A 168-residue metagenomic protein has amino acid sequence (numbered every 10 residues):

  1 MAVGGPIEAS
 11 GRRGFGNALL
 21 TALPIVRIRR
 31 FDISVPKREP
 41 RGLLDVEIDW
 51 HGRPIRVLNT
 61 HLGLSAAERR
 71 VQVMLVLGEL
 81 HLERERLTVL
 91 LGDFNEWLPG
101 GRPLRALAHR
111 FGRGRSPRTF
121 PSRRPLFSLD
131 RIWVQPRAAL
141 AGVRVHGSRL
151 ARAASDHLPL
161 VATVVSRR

Functional and structural regions predicted by a protein language model:
M1-R168: Active-site regions of metal-assisted phosphoester/phosphodiester hydrolases, unifying DNase/endonuclease modules
